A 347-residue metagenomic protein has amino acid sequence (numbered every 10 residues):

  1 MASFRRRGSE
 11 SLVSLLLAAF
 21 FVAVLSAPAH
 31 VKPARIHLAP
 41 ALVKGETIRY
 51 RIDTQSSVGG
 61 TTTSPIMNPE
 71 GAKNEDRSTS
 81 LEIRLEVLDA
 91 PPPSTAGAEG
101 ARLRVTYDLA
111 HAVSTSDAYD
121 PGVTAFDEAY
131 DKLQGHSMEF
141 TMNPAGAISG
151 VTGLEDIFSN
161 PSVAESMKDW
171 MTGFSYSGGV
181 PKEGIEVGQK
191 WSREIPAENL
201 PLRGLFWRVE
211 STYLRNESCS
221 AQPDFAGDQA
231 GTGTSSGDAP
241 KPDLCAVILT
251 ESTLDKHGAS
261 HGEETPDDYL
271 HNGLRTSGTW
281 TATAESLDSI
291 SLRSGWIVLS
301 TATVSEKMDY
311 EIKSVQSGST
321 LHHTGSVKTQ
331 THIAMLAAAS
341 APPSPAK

Functional and structural regions predicted by a protein language model:
M1-S9: N-terminal secretory signal peptides that target proteins for export/translocation
S3, A19-F20, R49, D224: Intrinsic disorder/low-structure terminal segments
G8, V24-L25, Q229: Prokaryotic Sec-type signal peptides and long signal-anchor helices with extended Leu/Ile/Val-rich h-regions
S14-V24: Bacterial N-terminal signal peptides
P28-K347: Signature of exported/secreted
